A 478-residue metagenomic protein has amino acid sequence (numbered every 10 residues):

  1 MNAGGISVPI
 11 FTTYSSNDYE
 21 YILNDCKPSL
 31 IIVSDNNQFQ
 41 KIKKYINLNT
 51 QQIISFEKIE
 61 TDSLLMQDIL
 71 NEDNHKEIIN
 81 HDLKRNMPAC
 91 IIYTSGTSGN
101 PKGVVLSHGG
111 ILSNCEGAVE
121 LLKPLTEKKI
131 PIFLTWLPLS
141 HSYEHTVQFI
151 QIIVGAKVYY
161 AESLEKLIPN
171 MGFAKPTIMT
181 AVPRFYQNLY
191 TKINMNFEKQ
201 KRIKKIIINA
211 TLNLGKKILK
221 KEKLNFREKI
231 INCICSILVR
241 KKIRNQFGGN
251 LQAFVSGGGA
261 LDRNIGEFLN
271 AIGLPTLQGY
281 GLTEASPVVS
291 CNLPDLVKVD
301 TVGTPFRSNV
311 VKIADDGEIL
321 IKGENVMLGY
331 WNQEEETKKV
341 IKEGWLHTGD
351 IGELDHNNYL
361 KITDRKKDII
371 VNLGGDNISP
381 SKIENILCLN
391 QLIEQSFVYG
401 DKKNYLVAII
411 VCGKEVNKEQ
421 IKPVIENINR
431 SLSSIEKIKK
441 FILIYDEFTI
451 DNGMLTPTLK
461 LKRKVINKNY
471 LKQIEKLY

Functional and structural regions predicted by a protein language model:
N2-D68, K414: Structural core segment of the AMP-binding/adenylate-forming
Y14, I31-V33, K312-I313, G323 (+3 more regions): AMP-binding/adenylate-forming catalytic core of the ANL superfamily
N37-R85, I193-K242: ANL superfamily adenylate-forming
E72-Y93, N100, T126-I132: Conserved pre-ATP/AMP-binding loop-to-beta segment of ANL
A89-C115: Conserved AMP-binding A3 loop
L112-I132, L139-S236, R240, N250: Conserved AMP-binding/adenylation subdomain of ANL enzymes
M179, C235-L360, K366-I369, I383-E384 (+2 more regions): Conserved AMP-binding/adenylate-forming
I444-Y470: Flexible lysine-rich "adenylation lid" loop at the C-terminal edge of ANL adenylation domains
